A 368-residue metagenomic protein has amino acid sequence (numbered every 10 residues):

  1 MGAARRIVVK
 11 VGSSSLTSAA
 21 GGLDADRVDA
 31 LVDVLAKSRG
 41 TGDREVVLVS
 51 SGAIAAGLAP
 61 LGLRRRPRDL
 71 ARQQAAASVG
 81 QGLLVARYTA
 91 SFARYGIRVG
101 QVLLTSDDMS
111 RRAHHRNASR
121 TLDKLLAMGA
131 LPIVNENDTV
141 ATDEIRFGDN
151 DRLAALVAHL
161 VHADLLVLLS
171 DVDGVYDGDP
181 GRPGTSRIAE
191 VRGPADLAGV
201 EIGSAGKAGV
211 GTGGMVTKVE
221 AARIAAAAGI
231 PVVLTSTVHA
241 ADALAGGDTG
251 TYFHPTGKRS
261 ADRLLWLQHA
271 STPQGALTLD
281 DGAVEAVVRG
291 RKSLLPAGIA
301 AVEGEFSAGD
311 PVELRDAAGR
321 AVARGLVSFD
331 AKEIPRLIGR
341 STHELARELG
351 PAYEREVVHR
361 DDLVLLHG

Functional and structural regions predicted by a protein language model:
M1-R66, L70-R98, V102-G368: C-terminal catalytic "cap/lid" subdomain
